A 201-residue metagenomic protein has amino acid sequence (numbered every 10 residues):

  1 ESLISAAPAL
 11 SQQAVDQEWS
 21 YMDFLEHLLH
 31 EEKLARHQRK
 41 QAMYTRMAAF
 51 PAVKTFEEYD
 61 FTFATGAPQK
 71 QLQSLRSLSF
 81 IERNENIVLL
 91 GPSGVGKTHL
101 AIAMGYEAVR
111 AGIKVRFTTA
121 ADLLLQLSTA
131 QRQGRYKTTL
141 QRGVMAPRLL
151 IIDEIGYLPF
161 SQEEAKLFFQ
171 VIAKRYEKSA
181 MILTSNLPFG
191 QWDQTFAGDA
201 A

Functional and structural regions predicted by a protein language model:
S2-A52: Interdomain "pre-motor" coupling segment immediately N-terminal to P-loop NTPase/helicase cores
A6-Q13, E58, N86-L90, Q191-D193: Short hinge/gating elements
S11-M22, R46-F50, T62-T65, F117 (+2 more regions): Conserved phosphate/pyrophosphate-binding and hydrolysis machinery centered on Walker-type P-loop NTPases, extending
R36-L90: Extended interfacial segments that mediate partner engagement and assembly in macromolecular machines
A67-A146, D193-F196: Conserved P-loop
K114, T118, D122-T138, R142 (+1 more regions): Replace "adjacent to P-loop NTPase cores in ATP/GTP-dependent enzymes" with "adjacent to NTP-binding cores
L149: Walker B motif beta-strand of ABC-family P-loop ATPases
